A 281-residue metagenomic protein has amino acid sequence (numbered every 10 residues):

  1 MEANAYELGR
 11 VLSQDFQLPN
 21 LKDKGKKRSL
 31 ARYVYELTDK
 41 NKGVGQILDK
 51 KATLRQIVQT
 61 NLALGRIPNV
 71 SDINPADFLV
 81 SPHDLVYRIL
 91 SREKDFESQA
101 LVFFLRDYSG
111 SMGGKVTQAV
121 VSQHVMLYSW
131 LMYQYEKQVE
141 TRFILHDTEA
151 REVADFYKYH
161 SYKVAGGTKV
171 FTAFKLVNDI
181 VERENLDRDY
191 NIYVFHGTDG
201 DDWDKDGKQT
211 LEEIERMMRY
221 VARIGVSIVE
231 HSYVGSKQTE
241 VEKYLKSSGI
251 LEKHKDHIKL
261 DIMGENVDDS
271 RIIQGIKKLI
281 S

Functional and structural regions predicted by a protein language model:
M1-S98: Acidic/polar low-complexity segments with low predicted structural confidence
Q46, K50, V116-Q123, G166-F174 (+1 more regions): Phosphate/oxyanion-binding active-site loops and adjacent basic polyanion-contact surfaces
L54, F104-S109, N191-D206: DG-centered beta-turn motif at the end of beta-strands
E93-D95, Y133-Y135, E182-D189, E215-M217: Surface-exposed acidic, glycine-flexible loop patches that form ligand/cofactor-binding and adhesion interfaces
E93-Y157, A173, V177, Y193-V194: Von Willebrand factor
S111-G113, A150-R151, G200-K205, H231-V234: Short acidic, S/G/P-rich loop/turn micro-motifs used as interaction or catalytic elements
K158-Y193, K205: Von Willebrand factor
E213-S281: Von Willebrand factor type A / integrin I
